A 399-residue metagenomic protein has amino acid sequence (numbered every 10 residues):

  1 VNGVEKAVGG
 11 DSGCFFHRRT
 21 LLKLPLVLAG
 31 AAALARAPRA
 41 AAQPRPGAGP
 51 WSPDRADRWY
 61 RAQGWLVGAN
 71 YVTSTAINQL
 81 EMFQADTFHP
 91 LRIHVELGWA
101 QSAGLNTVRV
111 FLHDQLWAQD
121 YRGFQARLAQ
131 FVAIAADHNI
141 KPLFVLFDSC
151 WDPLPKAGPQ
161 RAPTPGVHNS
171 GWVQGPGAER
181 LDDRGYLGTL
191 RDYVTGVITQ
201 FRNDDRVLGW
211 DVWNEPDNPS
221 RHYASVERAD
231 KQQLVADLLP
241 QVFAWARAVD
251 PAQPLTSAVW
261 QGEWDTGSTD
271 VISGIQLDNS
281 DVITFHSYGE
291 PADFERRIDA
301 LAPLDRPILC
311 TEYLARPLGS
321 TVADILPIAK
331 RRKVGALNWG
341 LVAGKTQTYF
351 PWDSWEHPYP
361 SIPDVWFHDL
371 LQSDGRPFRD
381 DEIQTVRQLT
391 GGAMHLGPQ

Functional and structural regions predicted by a protein language model:
V1-H17, A31: N-terminal secretory signal peptides
G13-F15, A35-P50: C-terminal segment of N-terminal export signals and the immediately downstream linker at the start of the mature
H17-V27: N-terminal export leaders
L28-R36, N70: A broad helix-preferring feature
P46-S280, H286, P291, L304 (+7 more regions): Active-site mouth of glycoside hydrolases
D293-F294, I298: Alpha-helical scaffold elements lining the catalytic groove of polysaccharide deacetylases
A300-A302, I308, L318-G335, W339: Surface-exposed substrate-engagement region within the catalytic domains of secreted or surface-exposed extracellular
R332-G335, G340-Q399: Aromatic- and carboxylate-lined catalytic core of secreted/periplasmic carbohydrate-active enzymes
